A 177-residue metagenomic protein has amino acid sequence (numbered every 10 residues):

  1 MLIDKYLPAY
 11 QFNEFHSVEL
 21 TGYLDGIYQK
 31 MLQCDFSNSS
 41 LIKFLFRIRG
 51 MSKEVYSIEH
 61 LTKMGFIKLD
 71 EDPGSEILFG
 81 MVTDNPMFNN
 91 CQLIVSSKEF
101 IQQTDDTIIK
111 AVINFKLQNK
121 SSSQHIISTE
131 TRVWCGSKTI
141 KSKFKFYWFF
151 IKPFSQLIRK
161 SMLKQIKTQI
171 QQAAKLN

Functional and structural regions predicted by a protein language model:
M1-H60, G65-G74: Hydrophobic ligand-binding cavity/cleft-lining segments
E14-H16, A111-I113, I127: Hydrophobic residues positioned within well-ordered beta-strands of beta-sheet architectures
E19-Y23, V82, K116-K120, R132-G136: Solvent-exposed residues in well-ordered beta-strands and their adjoining turns, especially edge/terminal strands
I27-Y28, T129, I166: Hydrophobic pocket/interface hotspot
L69-S123: Hydrophobic-ligand binding "helix-grip"
N114-K116, S128-T131, Y147-Q156: Active-site scaffold segments
S123-K145: Short acidic, glycine/tyrosine-flanked loop/strand segments centered on an H-E-D-like triad
K143-N177: A conserved amphipathic terminal alpha-helix motif
